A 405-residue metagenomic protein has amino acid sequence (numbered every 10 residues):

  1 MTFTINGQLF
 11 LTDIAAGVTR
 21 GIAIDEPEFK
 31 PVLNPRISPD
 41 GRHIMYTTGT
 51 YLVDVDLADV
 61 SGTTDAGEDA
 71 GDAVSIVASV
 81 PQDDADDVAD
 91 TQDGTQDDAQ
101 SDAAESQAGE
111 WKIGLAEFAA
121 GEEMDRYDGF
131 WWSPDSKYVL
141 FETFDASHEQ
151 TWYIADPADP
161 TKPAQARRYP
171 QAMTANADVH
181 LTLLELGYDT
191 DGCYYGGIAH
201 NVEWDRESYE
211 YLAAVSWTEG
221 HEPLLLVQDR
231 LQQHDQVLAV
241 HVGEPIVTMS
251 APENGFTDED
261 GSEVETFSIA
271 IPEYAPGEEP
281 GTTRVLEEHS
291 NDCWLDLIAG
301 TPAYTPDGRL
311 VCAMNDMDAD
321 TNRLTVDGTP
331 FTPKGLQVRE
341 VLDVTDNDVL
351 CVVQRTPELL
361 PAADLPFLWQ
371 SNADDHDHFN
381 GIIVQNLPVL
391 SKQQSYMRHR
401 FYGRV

Functional and structural regions predicted by a protein language model:
M1, G41-I44, S136-V139, P223-L225 (+2 more regions): Hydrophobic beta-strand positions that form the internal "hydrophobic ladder" of WD40/Gbeta-like beta-propeller blades
F3-G62, A66, D72-S79, A104-G109 (+1 more regions): A conserved hydrophobic secondary-structure block that centers on an alpha-helix together with its immediately flanking
Q8, Y51-V53, A146-E149, D229-Q233 (+4 more regions): Short glycine/acidic-enriched loop and turn motifs that connect beta-strands
P27-P31, D84-D87, E110-Y127, W204-Y211 (+3 more regions): Short glycine-/Asp-/Thr-/Trp-enriched loop segments that recur within the blades of beta-propeller repeat domains
R36, W131, S216, A303 (+2 more regions): Conserved beta-strand position repeated across blades of beta-propeller domains
P39-D40, P134-D135, E219, T305-D307 (+1 more regions): Residue-level detector of Asp-centered blade-edge/turn motifs that repeat once per structural unit in beta-propeller
V60-W131, F141-H200, S250-F256, F367-G381: Predominantly five- to eight-bladed beta-propeller fold
E142-R323, D327-R339: Beta-propeller domains
